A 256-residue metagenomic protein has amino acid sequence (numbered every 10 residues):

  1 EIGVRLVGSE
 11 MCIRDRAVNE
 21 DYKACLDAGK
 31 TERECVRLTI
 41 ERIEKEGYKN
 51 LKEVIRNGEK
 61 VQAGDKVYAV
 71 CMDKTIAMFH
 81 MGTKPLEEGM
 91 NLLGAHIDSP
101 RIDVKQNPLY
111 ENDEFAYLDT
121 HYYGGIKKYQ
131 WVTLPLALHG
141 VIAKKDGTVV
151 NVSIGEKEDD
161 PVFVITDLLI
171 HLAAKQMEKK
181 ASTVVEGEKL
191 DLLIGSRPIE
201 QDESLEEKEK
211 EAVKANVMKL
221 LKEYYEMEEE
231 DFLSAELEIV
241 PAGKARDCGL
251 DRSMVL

Functional and structural regions predicted by a protein language model:
E1, L38, N216: Short Gly/charged-rich anion-binding patches and loops
E1-I13: Single conserved hydrophobic/aromatic residue that forms the stacking wall/gate of nucleotide- or nucleobase-binding
S9, N19-E20, R33-V36, I40-R42 (+1 more regions): N-terminal alpha-helical targeting/anchoring segments
R14-R33: N-terminal capping segment at the start of a domain
C35, C71-M78, K84-E87, G155-L256: Soluble metallo-hydrolase cores and metallopeptidase-like ectodomains found primarily in the secretory/periplasmic
T39-R42, E46, L220-Y224: Generic, well-ordered alpha-helical scaffold segments in large soluble proteins
E44, N50, V54-V104: Acidic/His- and Gly-rich active-site-bordering loop/insert found across diverse amide/peptide-bond hydrolases
P85-Q176: A generic, well-ordered mixed alpha/beta core segment in the N-terminal half of proteins
